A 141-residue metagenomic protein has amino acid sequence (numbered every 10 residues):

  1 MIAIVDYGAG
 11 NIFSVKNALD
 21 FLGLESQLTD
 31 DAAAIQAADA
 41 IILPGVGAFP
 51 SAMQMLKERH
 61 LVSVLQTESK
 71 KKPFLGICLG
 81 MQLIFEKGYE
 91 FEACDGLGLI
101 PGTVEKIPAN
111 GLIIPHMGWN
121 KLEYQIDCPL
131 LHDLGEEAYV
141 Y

Functional and structural regions predicted by a protein language model:
I2-L24: N-terminal beta1-alpha1 ligand-phosphate binding loop
A18-E25, S51-M55, M117-K121: Short, flexible loop segments at the rims of nucleotide/cofactor-binding pockets, characterized by
A34-I35, E68: Structural alpha-helical scaffold elements that stabilize or flank donor/cofactor-binding regions in carbohydrate
A38: An anion/phosphate-binding loop that grips the pyrophosphate of nucleotide cofactors and donors
I42-P44: Structural motif
G47-M117: Cysteine-nucleophile active-site neighborhood
W119-Y141: Active-site oxyanion/phosphate-handling segment shared across diverse enzymes
